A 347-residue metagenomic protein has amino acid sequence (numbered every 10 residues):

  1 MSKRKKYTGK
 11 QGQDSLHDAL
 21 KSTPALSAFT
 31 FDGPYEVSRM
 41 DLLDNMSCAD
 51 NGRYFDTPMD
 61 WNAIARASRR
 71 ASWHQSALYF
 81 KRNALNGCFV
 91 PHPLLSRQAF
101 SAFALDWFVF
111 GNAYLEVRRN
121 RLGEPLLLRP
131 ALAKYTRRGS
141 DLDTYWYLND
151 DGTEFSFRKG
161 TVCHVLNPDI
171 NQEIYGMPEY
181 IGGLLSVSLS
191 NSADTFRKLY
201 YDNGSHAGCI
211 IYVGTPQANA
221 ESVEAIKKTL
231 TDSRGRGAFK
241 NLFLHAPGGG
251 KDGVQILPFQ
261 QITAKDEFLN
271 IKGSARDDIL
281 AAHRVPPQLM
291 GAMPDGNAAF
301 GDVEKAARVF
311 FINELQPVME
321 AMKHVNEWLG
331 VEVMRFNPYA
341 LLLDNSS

Functional and structural regions predicted by a protein language model:
M1-Y135, M177, A299, V303 (+4 more regions): Flexible, gly/proline-biased loop segments at the beginnings of proteins or at boundaries between secondary-structure
S2-Y7, G12, Y147-P286, M290-F300 (+3 more regions): Extended, charged amphipathic alpha-helical segments
K81-N86, L115, T144, S186-L189 (+1 more regions): A composition-driven signal for long, intrinsically disordered, charge-rich low-complexity tracts
V109-G111, R121-E124, D141-L142, S205-A207 (+2 more regions): Short, well-ordered loop/turn elements at secondary-structure boundaries
T136, D143-N149: Short polybasic amphipathic segments
